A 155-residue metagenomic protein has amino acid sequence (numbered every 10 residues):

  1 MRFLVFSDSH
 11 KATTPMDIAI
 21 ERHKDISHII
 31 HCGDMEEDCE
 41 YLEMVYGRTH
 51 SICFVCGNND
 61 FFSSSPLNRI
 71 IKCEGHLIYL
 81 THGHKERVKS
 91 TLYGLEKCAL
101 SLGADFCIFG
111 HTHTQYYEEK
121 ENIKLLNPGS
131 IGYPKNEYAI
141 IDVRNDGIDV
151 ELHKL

Functional and structural regions predicted by a protein language model:
M1-T49, D60-F62, P66-L67, E137 (+2 more regions): N-terminal active-site segment of His-dependent metallophosphoesterases
F3, D17, E74, K97-G103 (+2 more regions): Binuclear metal-dependent phosphoesterase catalytic core
V5-S7, H28-D34, C53-N58, Y79-H82 (+2 more regions): Active-site neighborhood of phospho(di)ester-bond hydrolases with catalytic His/Asp-centered motifs
H10-T14, E36-E40, N59-S64, E86-T91 (+2 more regions): Active-site environment of divalent metal-dependent phosphoester hydrolases
K11-A19, L80, R87-A99: Pre-active-site segment of Zn-dependent metallo-hydrolases
R48-S51, I123: A short helix->loop->beta-strand "cap" motif at the edges of active sites that frequently abuts
S51-K89: Helix-adjacent hinge/juxtasegments
